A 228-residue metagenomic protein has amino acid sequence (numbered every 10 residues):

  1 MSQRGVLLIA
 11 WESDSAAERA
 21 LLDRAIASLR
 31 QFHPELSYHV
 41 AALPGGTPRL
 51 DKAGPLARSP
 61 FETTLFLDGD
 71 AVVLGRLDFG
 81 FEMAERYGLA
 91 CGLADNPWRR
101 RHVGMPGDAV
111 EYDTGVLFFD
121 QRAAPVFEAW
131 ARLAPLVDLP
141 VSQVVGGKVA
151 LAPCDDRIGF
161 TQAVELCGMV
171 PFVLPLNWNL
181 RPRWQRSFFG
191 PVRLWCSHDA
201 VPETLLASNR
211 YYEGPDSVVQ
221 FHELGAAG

Functional and structural regions predicted by a protein language model:
M1-G228: Glycosyltransferase catalytic domains, chiefly GT-A lineage
